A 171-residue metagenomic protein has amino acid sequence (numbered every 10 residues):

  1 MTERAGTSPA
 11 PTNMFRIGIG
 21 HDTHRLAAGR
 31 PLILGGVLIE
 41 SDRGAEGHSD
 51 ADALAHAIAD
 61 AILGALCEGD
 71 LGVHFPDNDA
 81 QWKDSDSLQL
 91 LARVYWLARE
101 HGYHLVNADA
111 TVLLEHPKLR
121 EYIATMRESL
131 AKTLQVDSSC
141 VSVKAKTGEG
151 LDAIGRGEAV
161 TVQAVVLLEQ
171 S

Functional and structural regions predicted by a protein language model:
M1-T12: Intrinsic disorder/low-complexity segments
P11-T125, S129, L134: RNase III-family endoribonuclease catalytic core
M14-R16, N107, K118-R120, R127-E128 (+2 more regions): C-terminal binding/interaction regions
